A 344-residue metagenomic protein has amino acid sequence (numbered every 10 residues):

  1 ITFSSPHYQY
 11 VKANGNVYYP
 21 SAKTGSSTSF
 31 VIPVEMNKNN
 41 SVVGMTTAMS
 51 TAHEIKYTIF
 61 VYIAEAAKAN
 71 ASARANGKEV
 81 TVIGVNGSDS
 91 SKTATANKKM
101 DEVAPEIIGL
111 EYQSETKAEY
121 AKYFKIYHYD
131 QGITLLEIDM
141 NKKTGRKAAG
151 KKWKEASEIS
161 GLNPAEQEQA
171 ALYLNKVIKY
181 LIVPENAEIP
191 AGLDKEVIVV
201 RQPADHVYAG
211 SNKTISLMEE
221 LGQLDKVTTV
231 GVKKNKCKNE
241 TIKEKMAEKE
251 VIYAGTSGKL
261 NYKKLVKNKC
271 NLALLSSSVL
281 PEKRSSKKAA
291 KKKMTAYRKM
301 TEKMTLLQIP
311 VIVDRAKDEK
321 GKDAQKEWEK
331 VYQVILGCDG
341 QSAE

Functional and structural regions predicted by a protein language model:
T2-G84: N-terminal soluble domains immediately following signal/targeting peptides that reside in extracytoplasmic
A22-S26, K125-G132, M140: Short, ordered beta-strand-loop transition motifs
N40, D130-L135: Short, hydrophobic/aromatic-rich segments at coil-to-beta transitions
G87-A118: Short Lys/Arg-enriched alpha/beta "domain-start" segment
T134-I138, G145-R146, G150-W153, S157 (+1 more regions): A short, structured surface patch at a secondary-structure boundary
S211, E219-G222, K269, S277 (+3 more regions): Sec/Tat-exported extracytoplasmic proteins
R284-G337: Charged, glycine-enriched surface loops/patches that mediate electrostatic binding to polyanionic ligands
